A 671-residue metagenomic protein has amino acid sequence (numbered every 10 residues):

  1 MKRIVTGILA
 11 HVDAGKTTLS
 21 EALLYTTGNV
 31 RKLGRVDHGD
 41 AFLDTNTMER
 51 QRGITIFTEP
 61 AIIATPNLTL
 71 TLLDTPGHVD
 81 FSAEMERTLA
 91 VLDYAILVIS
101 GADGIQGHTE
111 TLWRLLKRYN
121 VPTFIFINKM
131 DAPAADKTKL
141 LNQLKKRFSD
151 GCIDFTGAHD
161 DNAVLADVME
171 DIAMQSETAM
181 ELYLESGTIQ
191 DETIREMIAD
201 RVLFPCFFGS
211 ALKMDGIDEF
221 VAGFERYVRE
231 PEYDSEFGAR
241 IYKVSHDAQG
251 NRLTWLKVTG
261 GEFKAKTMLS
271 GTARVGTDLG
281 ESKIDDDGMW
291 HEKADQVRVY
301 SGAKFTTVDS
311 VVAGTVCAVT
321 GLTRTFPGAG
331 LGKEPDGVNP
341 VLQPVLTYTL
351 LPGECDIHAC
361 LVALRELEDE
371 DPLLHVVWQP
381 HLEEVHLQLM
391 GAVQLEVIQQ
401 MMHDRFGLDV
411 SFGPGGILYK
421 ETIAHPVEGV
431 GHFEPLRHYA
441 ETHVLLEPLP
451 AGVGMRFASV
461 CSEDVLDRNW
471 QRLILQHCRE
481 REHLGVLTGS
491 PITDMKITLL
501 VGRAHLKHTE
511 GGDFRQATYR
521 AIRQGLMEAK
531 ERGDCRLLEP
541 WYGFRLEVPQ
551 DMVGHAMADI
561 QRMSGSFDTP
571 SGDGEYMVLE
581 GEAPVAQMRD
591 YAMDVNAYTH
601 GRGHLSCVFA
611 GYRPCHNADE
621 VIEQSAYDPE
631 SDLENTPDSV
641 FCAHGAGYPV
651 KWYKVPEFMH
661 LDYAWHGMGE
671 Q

Functional and structural regions predicted by a protein language model:
M1-A14, K32-L33, G101-A248, L269 (+1 more regions): P-loop NTPase catalytic nucleotide-binding module
M1-V91, A95-I99, I105, K146-F148 (+3 more regions): P-loop NTPase switch module centered on the Walker A-proximal segment
A14, T26, V30, H78-V79 (+16 more regions): Conserved nucleotide-binding/hydrolysis micro-motifs of P-loop NTPases
M197-D200, D285, E334-L346, V377-W378 (+4 more regions): Flexible hinge/switch segments at interdomain interfaces of large molecular machines
Y227-R229, D234-T347, E384: Conserved nucleotide-binding/hydrolysis modules and their immediate coupling elements across P-loop/ASCE NTPase motors
Y300-H425, R468-E531, Q550-V553, A586-M588 (+3 more regions): C-terminal effector modules of nucleic-acid-centric enzymes and ribosome-associated factors
G415-E480, R503-H505, R536, G543-G574 (+1 more regions): C-terminal polymerase-core module
P570-S571, V578-Q671: C-terminal accessory nucleic-acid interaction domains of nucleic acid-metabolism proteins
